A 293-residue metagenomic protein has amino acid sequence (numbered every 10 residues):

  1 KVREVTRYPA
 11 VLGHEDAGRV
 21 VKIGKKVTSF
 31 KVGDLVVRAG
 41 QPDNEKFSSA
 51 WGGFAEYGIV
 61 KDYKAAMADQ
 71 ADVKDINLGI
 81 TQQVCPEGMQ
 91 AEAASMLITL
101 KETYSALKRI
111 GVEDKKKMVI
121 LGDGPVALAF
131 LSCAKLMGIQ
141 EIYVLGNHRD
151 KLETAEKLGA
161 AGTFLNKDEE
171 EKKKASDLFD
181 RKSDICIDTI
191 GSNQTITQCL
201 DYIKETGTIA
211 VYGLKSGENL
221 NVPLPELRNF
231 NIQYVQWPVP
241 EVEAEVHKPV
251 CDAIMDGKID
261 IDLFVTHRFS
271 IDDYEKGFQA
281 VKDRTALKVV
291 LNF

Functional and structural regions predicted by a protein language model:
K1-G52, K64: Glycine-rich beta-strand-centered segment in the early N-terminal region that forms part of a ligand/cofactor-binding
V5, D43-L121: NAD(P)H dinucleotide-binding glycine-rich loop of Rossmann-like/cofactor-binding domains, especially the beta1-alpha1
A17, V36-V37, I59, V119 (+1 more regions): Hydrophobic beta-strand signal
E87-D168: Mid-domain Rossmann-like dinucleotide-binding core that forms the NAD(H)/NADP(H) cofactor-binding site
E92-S95, V119-D123, Y143-L145, F164 (+4 more regions): Glycine- and other small-residue-rich loops at beta-strand/loop junctions that grip anionic moieties
I110-D114, E153, K157-I232: Glycine-rich cofactor phosphate-binding loops and adjacent beta1-alpha1 units of small-molecule cofactor enzyme domains
R149, T197-L200, E205, A244-F293: C-terminal hydrophobic helical "lid"/dimerization subdomain of Rossmann-like NAD(P)H-dependent oxidoreductases
K172-D177, E218-H267, E275-K276: C-terminal substrate-binding/catalytic core of Rossmann-like NAD(P)-dependent dehydrogenases/reductases
